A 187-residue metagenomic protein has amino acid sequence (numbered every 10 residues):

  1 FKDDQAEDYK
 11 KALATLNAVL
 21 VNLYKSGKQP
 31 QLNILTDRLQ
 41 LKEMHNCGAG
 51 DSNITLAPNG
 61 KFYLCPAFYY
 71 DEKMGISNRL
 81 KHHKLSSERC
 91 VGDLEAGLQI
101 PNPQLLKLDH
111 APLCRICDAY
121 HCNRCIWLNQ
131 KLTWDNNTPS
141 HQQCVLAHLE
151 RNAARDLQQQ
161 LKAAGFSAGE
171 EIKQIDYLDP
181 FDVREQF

Functional and structural regions predicted by a protein language model:
F1-D3: Radical SAM/AdoMet-radical enzyme domain recognition
D8-L39, A67-R124, L132: C-terminal accessory region of radical SAM enzymes
R38-N46: Short catalytic-site patches enriched in acidic/histidine residues that coordinate or position cofactors/metals
C47-D51: Short, small/polar residue-rich loop motifs at catalytic or cofactor-binding pockets
N53, P66: Conserved acidic functional residues
L56-A57: Short, acidic, Ser/Thr-enriched surface-loop or helix-capping motifs
K73, K107-F187: Radical SAM enzyme core and accessory elements
